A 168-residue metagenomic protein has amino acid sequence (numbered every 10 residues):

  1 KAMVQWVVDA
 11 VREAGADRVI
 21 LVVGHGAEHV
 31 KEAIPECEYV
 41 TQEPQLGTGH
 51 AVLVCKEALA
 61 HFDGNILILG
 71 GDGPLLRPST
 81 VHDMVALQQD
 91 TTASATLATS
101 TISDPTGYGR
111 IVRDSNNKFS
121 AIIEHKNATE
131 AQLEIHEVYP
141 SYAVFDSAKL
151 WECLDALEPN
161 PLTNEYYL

Functional and structural regions predicted by a protein language model:
A2-G71, L75-A86: Conserved N-terminal catalytic core of the sugar/cofactor nucleotidyltransferase
A14, A58, L87-T91, C153-P161: Change "in soluble alpha/beta enzymes" to "in soluble alpha/beta proteins
A16-D17, F62-G64, G71, D90-A95 (+3 more regions): Short coil/turn connectors at secondary-structure junctions
V22, I68-G70, T96-T101, I123 (+1 more regions): Short beta-strand segments
H25, L76, D114, F145-D146: A conserved hydrophobic position in a structured secondary element of the catalytic/binding core that shapes
D63, S100-Q132: Rossmann-like NAD(P)H-binding beta-loop-alpha module
S79-T106: Conserved donor-nucleotide/metal-binding helix-loop-beta segment in metal-dependent transferases, i.e., the alpha-helix
F119-L168: Catalytic-core segments of class I nucleotidyltransferases/pyrophosphorylases that form NMP-activated intermediates
